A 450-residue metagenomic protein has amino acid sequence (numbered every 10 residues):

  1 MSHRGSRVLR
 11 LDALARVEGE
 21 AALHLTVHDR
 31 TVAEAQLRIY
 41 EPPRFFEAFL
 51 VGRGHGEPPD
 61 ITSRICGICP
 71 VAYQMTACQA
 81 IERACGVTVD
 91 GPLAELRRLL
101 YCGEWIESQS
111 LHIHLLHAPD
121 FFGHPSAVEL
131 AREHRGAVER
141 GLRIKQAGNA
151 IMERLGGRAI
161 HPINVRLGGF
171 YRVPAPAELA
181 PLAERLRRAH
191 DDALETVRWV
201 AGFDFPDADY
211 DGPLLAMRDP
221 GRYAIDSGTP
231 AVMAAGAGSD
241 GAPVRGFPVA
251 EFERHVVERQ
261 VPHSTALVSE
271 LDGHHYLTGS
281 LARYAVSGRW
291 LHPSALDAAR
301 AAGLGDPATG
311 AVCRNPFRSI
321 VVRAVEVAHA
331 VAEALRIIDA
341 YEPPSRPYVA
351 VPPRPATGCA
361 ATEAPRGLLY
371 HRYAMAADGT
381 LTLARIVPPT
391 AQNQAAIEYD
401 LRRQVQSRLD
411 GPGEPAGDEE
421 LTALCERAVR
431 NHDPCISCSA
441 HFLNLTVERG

Functional and structural regions predicted by a protein language model:
M1-L368, P388-G450: Active-site bordering "gate/hinge" segments that shape substrate access to catalytic or cofactor-binding pockets
R366, Y370-Y373, T382-L383: A translation/RNA-centric and nucleic-acid-associated enzymatic feature enriched in Class II aminoacyl-tRNA synthetases
G379: Active-site catalytic microenvironments in core metabolic enzymes, especially phosphate/sugar-handling
